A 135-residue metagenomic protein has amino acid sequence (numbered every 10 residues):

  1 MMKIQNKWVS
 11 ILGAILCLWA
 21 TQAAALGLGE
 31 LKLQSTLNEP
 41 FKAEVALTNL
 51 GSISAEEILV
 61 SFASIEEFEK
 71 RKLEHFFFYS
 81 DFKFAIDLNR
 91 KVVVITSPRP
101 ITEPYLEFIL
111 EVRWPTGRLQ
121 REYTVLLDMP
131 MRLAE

Functional and structural regions predicted by a protein language model:
M1-E135: Extracytoplasmic/periplasmic low-complexity, intrinsically disordered Ser/Thr/Pro-rich repeat/linker regions
